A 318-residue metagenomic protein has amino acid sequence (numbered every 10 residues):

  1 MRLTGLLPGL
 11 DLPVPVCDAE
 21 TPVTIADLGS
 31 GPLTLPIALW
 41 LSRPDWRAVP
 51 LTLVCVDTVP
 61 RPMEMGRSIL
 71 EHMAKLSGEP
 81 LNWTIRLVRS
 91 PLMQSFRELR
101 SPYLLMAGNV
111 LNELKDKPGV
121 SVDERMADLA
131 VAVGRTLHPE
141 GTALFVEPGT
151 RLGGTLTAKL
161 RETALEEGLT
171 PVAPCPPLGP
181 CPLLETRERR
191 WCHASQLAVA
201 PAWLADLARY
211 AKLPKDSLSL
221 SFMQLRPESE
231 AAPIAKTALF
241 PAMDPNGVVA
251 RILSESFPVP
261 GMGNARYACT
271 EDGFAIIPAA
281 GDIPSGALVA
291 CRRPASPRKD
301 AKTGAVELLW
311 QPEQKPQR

Functional and structural regions predicted by a protein language model:
M1-T21: Conserved alpha-helix/loop element of class I SAM-dependent methyltransferases that forms part of the SAM/SAH-binding
P32-A48: Conserved SAM-binding loop of SAM-dependent methyltransferases across substrates and taxa, primarily the Class I
E64-L99: S-adenosyl-L-methionine
P102-V122: A short SAM/SAH-binding and catalytic strip from SAM-dependent methyltransferases
D123-E140: A short glycine-rich, Lys/Arg-flanked "PGG" loop and its adjoining helix->strand segment in the class I
P139-E147: Conserved beta-strand signature within the Rossmann-like core of class I S-adenosyl-L-methionine
G154-A158, E162, L169-M223: Class I S-adenosyl-L-methionine
W203-R318: C-terminal lobe and adjacent flexible extensions of AdoMet/dcAdoMet transferase-like proteins
